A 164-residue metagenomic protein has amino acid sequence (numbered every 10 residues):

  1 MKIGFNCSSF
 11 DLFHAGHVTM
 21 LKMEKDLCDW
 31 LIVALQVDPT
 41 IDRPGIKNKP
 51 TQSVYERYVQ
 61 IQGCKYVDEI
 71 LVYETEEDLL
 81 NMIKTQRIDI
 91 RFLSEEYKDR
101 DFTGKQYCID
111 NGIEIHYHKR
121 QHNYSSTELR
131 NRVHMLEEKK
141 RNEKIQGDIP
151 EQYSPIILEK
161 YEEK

Functional and structural regions predicted by a protein language model:
M1-K164: Nucleotidyltransferase catalytic core that binds NTPs
